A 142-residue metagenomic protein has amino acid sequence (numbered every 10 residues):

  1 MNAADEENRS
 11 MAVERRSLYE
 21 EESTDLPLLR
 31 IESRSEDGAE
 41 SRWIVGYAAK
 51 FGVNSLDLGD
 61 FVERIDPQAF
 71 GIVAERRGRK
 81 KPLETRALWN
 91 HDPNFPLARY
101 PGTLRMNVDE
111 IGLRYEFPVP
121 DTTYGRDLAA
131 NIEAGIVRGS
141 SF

Functional and structural regions predicted by a protein language model:
M1-S141: Signature of dsDNA virion morphogenesis modules
